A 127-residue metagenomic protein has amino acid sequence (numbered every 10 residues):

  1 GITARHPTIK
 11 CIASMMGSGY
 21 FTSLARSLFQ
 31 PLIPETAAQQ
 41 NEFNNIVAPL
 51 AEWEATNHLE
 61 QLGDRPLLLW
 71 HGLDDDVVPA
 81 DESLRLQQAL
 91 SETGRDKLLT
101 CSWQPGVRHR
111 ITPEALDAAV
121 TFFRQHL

Functional and structural regions predicted by a protein language model:
G1-V47: Hydrolase active-site cap/lid region
A13, L68-W70, S102: Hydrophobic/aromatic beta-strand patches that form the interior of the parallel beta-sheet core in alpha/beta enzyme
S18, D74-D75, R108: Catalytic metal-binding/acid-base residues of hydrolase active sites
F43-L59: Active-site nucleophile elbow and catalytic-triad environment of alpha/beta-hydrolase enzymes
E60-G63, E92-T93: Short, conserved loop/helix-junction motifs that constitute active-site signature segments in enzyme catalytic cores
L62-G63, L68-H71, D75: Short beta-strand/loop motif that positions the catalytic acidic residue of the alpha/beta-hydrolase fold
V78: Hydrophobic/aromatic residue at the end of a short beta strand that borders the catalytic acidic motif
D81-L127: C-terminal catalytic histidine-bearing segment of alpha/beta-hydrolase fold enzymes
